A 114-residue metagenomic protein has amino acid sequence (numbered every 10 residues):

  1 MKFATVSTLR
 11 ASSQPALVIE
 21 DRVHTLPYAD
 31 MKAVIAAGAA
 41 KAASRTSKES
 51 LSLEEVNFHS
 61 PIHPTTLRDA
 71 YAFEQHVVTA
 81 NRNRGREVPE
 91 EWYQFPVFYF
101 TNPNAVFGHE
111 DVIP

Functional and structural regions predicted by a protein language model:
K2-A11, T25-Y28, V34-P114: Active-site microenvironments in enzyme catalytic cores
Q14-L17: Short beta-strand-centered aromatic/proline hotspots
D21-R22: Well-ordered beta-strand scaffold positions
